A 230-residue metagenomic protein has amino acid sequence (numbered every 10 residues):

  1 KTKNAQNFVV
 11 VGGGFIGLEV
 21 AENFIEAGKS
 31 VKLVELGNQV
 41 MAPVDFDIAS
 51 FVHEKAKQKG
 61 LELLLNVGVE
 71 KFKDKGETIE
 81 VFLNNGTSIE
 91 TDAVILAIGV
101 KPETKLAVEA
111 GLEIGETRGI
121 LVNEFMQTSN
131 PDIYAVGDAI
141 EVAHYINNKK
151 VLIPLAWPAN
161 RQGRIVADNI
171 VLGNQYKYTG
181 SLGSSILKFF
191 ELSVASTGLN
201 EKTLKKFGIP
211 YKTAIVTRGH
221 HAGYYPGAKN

Functional and structural regions predicted by a protein language model:
K1-N4, F82, T87-D168: FAD-site-proximal beta/loop scaffold in flavoenzymes
A5-V9, F15-K73, L155-A159, Y176-K202: Rossmann-like dinucleotide-binding cores of NAD(P)H-dependent redox enzymes
F15, N66, T117, A214-V216: Conserved beta-strand termini and adjacent loop/short-helix elements that scaffold enzyme active sites in alpha/beta
L18-E19, F24, T91, T104-K105 (+2 more regions): Glycine/Thr-rich phosphate-binding loops of Rossmann-like dinucleotide-binding domains
E62-L64, Y134, K212-A214: General small-molecule cofactor/ligand-binding pocket signal
K75, G111-E113, Y225-K229: Short loop/turn motifs at secondary-structure junctions and domain boundaries
E77-I79: Short beta-strand element(s) in the Bergerat
A139-N230: Mid-to-C-terminal Rossmann-like scaffold of FAD/NAD(P)H-dependent oxidoreductases
